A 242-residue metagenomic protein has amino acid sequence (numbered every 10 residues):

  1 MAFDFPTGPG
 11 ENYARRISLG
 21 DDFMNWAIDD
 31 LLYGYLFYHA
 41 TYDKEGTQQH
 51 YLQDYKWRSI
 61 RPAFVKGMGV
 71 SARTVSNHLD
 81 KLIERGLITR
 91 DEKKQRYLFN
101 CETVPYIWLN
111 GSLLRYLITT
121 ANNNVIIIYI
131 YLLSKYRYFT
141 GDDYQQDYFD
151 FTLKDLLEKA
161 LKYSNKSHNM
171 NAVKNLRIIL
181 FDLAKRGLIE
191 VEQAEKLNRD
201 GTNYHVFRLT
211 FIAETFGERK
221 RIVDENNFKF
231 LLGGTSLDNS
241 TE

Functional and structural regions predicted by a protein language model:
M1-A63, G67, N77, T89-D155: Short recognition helix of helix-turn-helix/winged-helix DNA-binding domains
L31-L32, I126-I130, T152, N175-L188 (+1 more regions): Extended low-polarity, hydrophobic cluster-rich segments
Y38, T119, I130, A160 (+4 more regions): Positively charged, aromatic-accented nucleic-acid-binding surfaces
I60-A72, D155-V173: Short helix-coil junctions and helix-kink-helix linkers
G69-E84, H168-K185: Short amphipathic alpha-helical interaction segments
I83-K93, A184-E195: A short, conserved structural fragment
K93-C101, K196-F211: Minor-groove-contacting beta-hairpin "wing" of winged helix-turn-helix DNA-binding domains
E102-I126, R208-E242: Short, amphipathic alpha-helical interaction segments positioned at domain boundaries
